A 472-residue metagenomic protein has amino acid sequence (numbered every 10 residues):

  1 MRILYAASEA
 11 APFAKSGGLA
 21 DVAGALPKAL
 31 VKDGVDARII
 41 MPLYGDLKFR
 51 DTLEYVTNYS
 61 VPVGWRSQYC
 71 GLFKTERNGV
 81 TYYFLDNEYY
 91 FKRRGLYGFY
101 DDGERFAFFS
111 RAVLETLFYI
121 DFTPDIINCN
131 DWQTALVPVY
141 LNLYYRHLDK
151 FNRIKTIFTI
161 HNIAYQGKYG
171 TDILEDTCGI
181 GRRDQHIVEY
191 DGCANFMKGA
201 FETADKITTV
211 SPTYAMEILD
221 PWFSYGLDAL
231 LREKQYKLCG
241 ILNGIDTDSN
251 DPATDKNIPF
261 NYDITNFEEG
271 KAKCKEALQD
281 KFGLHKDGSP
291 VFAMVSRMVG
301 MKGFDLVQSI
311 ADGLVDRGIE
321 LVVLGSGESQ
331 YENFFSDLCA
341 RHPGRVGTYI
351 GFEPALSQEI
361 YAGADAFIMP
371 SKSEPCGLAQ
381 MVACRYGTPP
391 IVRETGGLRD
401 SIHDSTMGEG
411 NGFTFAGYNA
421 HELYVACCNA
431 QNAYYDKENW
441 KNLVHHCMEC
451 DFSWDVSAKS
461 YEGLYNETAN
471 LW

Functional and structural regions predicted by a protein language model:
M1-W472: Catalytic cores of nucleotide-sugar-dependent glycosyltransferases that transfer UDP/GDP/TDP-activated
